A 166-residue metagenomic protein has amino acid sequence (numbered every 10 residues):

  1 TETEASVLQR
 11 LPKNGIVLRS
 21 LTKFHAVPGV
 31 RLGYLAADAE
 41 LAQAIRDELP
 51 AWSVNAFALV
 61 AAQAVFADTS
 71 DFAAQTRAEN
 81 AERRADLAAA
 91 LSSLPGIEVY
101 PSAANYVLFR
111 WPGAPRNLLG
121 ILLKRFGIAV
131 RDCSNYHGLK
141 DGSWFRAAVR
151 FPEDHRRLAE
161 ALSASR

Functional and structural regions predicted by a protein language model:
T1-L8: Conserved PLP phosphate-binding loop immediately N-terminal to the Schiff-base lysine helix in PLP-dependent enzymes
P12-G15, F126: Glycine-enriched alpha-helix->loop->beta-strand junction motifs that scaffold or abut catalytic
N14-S93, E98-V99: PLP-dependent aminotransferase class I/II
L18, R131, A147: Hydrophobic residues at beta-strand termini and immediately following loops that shape nucleotide-binding pockets
V30-R31, A103-N105, D141-F145: Short amphipathic alpha-helical segments
I45, L118, L158-A161: Hydrophobic side chains in well-ordered alpha-helices
N80-A81, L91-F126, V149: Conserved PLP-binding catalytic core of the aspartate aminotransferase-like
K124-R125, G138-R166: PLP-dependent enzyme catalytic core of the Aspartate aminotransferase-like
